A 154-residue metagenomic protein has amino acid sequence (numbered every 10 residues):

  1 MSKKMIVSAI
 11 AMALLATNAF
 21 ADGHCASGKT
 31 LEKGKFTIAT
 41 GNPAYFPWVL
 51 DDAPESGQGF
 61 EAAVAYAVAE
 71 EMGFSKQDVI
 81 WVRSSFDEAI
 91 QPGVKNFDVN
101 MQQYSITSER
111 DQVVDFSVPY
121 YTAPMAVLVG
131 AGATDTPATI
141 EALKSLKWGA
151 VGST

Functional and structural regions predicted by a protein language model:
M1-V7: Bacterial N-terminal signal peptides that target proteins for export
S8-A16: Bacterial N-terminal signal peptides
I10, D52-E55, V114-S117, A142-L143: Short, glycine/charged-enriched secondary-structure capping and boundary segments
T17-A21: Sec/Tat signal peptide C-region and signal peptidase I cleavage site
H24-A26, V114-D115: Short, P/G- and charge-enriched loop/turn segments at secondary-structure junctions
C25-Q102: Extracytoplasmic small-molecule ligand-binding "clamshell" domains of the periplasmic binding protein/Venus flytrap
I38, N42-A44, G57-E71, S105 (+1 more regions): Bilobed "Venus flytrap"/periplasmic-binding protein-like clamshell domains and structurally analogous long
V79-A142: Acidic, polar ligand-binding/catalytic clefts
